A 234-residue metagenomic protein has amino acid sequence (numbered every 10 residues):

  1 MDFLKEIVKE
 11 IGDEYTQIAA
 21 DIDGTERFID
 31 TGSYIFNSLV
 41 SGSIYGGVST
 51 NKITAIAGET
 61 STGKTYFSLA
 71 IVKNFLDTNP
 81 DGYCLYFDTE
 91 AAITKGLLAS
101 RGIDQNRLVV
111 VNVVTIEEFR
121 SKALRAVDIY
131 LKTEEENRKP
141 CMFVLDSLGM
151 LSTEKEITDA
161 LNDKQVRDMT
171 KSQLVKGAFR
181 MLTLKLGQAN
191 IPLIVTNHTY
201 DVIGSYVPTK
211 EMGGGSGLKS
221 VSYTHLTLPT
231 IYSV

Functional and structural regions predicted by a protein language model:
D2-L108, F119-D128, K132: The Walker A/P-loop phosphate-binding site
I29, T65, I116, S172-K176 (+1 more regions): A conditional alpha-helix N-cap/helix-loop micro-motif detector
L39, E154, V234: Residues that scaffold the ATP/ADP-binding catalytic core of kinase and kinase-like folds
A91-A92, I116, L193, D201 (+2 more regions): Alpha-helix N-cap/helix-start and coil->helix boundary motif
V109-V113: Short acidic-hydrophobic, aromatic-tinged amphipathic segments that line or gate anion-handling sites
K122-S220, L226: P-loop NTPase motor core
H225-V234: Single conserved hydrophobic/aromatic residue that forms the stacking wall/gate of nucleotide- or nucleobase-binding
